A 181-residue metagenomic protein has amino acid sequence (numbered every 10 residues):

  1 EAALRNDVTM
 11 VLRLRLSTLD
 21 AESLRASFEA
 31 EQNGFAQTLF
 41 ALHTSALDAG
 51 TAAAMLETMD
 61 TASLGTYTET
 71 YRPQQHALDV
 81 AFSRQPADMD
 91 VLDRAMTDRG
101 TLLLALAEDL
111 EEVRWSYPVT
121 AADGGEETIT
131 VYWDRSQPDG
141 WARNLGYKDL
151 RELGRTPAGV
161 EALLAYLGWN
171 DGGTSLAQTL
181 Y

Functional and structural regions predicted by a protein language model:
A2-S23, R114-Y181: Polar/charged, Gly/Pro-rich intrinsically disordered segments
R5-D79, S83-D88, L164-Y181: N-proximal, solvent-exposed amphipathic alpha-helical segments enriched in charged/polar residues
G50-I129, P138-R143: Mature extracytoplasmic domains of secretory-pathway proteins
